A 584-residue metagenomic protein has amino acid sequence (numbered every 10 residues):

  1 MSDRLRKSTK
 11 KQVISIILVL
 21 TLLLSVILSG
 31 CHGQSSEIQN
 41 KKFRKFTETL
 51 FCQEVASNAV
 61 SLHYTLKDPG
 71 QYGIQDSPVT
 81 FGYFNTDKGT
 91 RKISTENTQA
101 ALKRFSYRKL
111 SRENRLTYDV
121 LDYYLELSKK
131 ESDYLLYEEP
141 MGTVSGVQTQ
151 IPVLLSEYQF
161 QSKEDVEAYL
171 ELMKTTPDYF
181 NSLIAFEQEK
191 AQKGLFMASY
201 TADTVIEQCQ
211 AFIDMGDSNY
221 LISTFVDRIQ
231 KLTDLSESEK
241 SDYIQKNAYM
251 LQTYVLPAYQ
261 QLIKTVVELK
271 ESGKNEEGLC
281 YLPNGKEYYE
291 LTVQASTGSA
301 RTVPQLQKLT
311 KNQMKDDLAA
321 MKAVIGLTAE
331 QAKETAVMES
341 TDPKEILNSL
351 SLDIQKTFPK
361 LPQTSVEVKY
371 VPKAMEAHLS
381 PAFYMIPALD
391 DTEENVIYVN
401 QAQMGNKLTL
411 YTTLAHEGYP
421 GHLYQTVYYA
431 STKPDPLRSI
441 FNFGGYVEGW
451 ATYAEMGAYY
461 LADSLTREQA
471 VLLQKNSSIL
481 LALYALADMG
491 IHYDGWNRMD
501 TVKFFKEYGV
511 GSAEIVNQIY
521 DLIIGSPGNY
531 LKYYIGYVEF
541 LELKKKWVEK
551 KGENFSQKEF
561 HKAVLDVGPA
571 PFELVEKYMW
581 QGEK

Functional and structural regions predicted by a protein language model:
M1-T9: N-terminal secretory signal peptides that target proteins for export/translocation
K10-L23: Sec-dependent N-terminal signal peptides
I27-G30: C-terminal motif of bacterial Sec signal peptides marking the signal peptidase cleavage site
H32-K584: N-terminal maturation segment of proteins
